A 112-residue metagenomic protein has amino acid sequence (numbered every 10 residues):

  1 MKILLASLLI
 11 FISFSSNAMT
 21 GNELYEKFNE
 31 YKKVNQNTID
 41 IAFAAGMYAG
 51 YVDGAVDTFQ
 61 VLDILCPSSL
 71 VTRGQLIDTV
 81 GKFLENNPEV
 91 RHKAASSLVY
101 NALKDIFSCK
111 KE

Functional and structural regions predicted by a protein language model:
M1-L8: Sec-dependent signal peptide recognition, specifically the positively charged N-region followed immediately by
L4, S68-S69, N101: Surface-exposed loop/turn and secondary-structure junction residues enriched for glycine/proline
S13-S16: N-terminal signal peptide c-region/cleavage motif recognized by signal peptidases
M19-G81: Short N-proximal segments of mature Sec-exported proteins
G81-E112: Short, compact, well-ordered microdomains
